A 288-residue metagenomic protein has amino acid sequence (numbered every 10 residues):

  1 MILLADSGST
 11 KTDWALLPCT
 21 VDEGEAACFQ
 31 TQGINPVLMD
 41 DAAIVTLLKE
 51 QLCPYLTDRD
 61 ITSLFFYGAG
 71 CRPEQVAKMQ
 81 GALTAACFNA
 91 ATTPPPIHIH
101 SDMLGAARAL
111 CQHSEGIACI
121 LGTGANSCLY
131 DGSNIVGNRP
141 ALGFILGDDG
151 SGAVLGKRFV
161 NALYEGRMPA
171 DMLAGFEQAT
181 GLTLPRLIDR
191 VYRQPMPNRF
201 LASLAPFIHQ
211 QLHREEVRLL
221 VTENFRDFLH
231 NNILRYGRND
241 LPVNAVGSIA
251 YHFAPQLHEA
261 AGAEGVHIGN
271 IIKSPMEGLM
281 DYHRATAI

Functional and structural regions predicted by a protein language model:
M1-L64, C87, L110-C111, E115-I117 (+1 more regions): ATP-binding/phosphotransfer module of carbohydrate and carboxylate kinases, centering on a glycine-rich
G8, A15, A69, L104 (+1 more regions): Anionic group-transfer/hydrolysis microenvironments
V21, G70-C71, L104, A250: Short, glycine/serine-rich, charged loops/turns that create anion-binding and catalytic segments at active sites
S63-R72: Polybasic, low-complexity association/targeting segments
R72-M168: Phosphate-binding/catalytic loop of phosphoryl-transfer enzymes
